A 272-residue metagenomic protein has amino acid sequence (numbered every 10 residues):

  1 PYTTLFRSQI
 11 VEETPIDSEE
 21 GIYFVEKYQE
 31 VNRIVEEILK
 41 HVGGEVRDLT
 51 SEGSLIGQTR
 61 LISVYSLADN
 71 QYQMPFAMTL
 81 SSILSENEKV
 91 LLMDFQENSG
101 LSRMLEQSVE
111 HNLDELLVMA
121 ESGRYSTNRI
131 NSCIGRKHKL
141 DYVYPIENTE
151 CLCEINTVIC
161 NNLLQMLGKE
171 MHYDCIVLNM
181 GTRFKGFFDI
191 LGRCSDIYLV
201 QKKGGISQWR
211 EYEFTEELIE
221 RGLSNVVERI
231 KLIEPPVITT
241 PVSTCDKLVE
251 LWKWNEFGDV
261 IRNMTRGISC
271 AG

Functional and structural regions predicted by a protein language model:
Y2-L5: Short, small-residue-biased leader/transition segments that mark boundaries at the very start of proteins
R7-L61: Extreme N-terminal, non-catalytic leader segments that precede Walker-type/kinase nucleotide-binding cores
I22-K27, V118, L232-P235, T240: Short acidic-hydrophobic, aromatic-tinged amphipathic segments that line or gate anion-handling sites
E36, N161-K253: Conserved catalytic-core segment of NTP-binding enzymes
I56-E97: Walker A/P-loop phosphate-binding motif and the immediately C-terminal alpha-helix
N87-Y142: Phosphate-binding loop that captures ATP/GTP phosphates
Y125-I134, Y144-M180: Cytosolic-facing regulatory segments adjacent to core modules
D246-G272: NTP-binding/hydrolysis catalytic cores, primarily Walker-type P-loop NTPases
